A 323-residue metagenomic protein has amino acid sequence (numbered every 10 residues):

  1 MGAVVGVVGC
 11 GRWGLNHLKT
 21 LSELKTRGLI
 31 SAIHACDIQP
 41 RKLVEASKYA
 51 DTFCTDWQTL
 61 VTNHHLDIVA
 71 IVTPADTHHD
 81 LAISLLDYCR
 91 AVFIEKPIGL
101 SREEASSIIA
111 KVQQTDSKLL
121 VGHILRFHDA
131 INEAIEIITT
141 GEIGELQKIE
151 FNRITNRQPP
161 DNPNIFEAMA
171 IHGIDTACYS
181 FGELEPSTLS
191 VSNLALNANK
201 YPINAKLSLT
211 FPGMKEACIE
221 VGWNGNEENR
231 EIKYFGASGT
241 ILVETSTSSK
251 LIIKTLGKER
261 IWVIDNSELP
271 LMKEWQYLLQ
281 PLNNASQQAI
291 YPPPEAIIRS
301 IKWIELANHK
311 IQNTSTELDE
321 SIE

Functional and structural regions predicted by a protein language model:
M1-K48: N-terminal Rossmann-like dinucleotide-binding module
N16, R41, W262-Q276, P292: Active-site loop of classical SDR/Rossmann-like NAD(P)-dependent oxidoreductases, centered on the catalytic Tyr-X3-Lys
H17, Y49-K111: Beta-loop-alpha module in the N-terminal Rossmann-like domain of NAD(P)-dependent dehydrogenases, especially those
I30, Y88-R90, T115-S117: A short helix->loop->beta-strand "cap" motif at the edges of active sites that frequently abuts
I68-T73, P212, Y277-E323: C-terminal helix-rich "cap/oligomerization" subdomain common to oxidoreductases
D76, G99-R157: A contiguous active-site-proximal alpha/beta segment in oxidoreductase catalytic domains
I94, L119-V121, V243: Hydrophobic residues in well-ordered beta-strands that form the structural core
A168-S248, W275-A285, I322-E323: Contiguous beta-strand/loop segments that form the cofactor/metal-binding neighborhood of enzyme cores
